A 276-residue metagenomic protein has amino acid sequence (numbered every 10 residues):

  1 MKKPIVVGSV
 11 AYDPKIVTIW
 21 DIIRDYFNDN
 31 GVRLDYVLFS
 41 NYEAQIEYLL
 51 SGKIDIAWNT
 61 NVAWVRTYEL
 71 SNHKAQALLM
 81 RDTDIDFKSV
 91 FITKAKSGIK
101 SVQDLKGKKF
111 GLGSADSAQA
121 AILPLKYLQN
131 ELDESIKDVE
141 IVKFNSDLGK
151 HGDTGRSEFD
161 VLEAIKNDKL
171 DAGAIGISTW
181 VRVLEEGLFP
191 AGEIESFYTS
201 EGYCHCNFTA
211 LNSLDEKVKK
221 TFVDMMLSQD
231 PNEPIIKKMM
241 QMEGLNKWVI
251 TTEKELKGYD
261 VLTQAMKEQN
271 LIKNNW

Functional and structural regions predicted by a protein language model:
K2-I22, Y203, A210, L214-W276: An extracytoplasmic/periplasmic, membrane-proximal ligand-sensing/linker region
P4-N30, V62, F87-D160: Bilobed "Venus flytrap"/periplasmic-binding protein-like clamshell domains and structurally analogous long
T18, I22, A44, L123 (+6 more regions): Extracytoplasmic/secreted proteins, especially bacterial periplasmic and envelope-associated proteins
L38-Y42, G52-S71, A174-V181: Beta->alpha turn/N-cap motifs
L49-L50, L105, I165-K166: Hydrophobic residues within well-ordered alpha-helices
H73-T83: A structural signal for short loop-to-beta-strand junctions that line the ligand-binding cleft of periplasmic/secreted
G111, Q119-D215: Pocket-lining segment of extracytoplasmic ligand-binding domains
